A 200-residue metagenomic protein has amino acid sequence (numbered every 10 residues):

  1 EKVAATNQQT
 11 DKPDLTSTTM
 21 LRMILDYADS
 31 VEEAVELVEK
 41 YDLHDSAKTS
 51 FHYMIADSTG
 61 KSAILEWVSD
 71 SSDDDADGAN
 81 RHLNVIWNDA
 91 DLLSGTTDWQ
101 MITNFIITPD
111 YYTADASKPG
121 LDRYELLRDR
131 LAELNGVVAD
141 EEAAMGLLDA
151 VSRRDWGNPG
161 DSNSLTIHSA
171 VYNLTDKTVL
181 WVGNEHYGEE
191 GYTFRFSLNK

Functional and structural regions predicted by a protein language model:
E1-D26, T49-F51, A56-K200: C-terminal, well-structured catalytic/ligand-binding subdomain of enzymes
T18-H44: Short N-terminal edge-element motif at the start of the domain
